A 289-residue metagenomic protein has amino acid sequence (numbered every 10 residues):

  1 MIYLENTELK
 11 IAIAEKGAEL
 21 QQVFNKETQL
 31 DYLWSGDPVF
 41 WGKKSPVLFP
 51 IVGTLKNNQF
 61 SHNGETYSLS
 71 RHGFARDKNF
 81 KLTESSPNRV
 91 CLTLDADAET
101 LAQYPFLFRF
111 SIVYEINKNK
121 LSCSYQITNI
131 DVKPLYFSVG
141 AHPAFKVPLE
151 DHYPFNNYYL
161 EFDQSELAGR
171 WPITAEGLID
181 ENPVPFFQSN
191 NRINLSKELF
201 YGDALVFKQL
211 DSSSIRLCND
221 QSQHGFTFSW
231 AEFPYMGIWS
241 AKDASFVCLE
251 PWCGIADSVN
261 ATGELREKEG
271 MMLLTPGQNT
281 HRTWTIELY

Functional and structural regions predicted by a protein language model:
M1-H62, T66-S70, D211-E232, T280-Y289: Beta-strand-rich N-terminal accessory domains
N25, Y67, H72, D77-E84 (+1 more regions): Acidic/His-leaning functional-site neighborhoods
E65-K118: Extended, loop-rich substrate-binding clefts of extracytoplasmic carbohydrate-active enzymes
T93-E99, W252-G254, E287: Generic short beta-strand segments
A96-P143, P148-L149: Acidic, contiguous internal or C-terminal segments within carbohydrate-active enzymes that form a structured patch used
S111-V113, E269-L274: Beta-strand-rich interaction surfaces with strong enrichment in secreted/lumenal proteins
Y136, V147, D151-W230: Active-site/ligand-binding surface loops and adjacent short beta/alpha elements that line catalytic pockets across
